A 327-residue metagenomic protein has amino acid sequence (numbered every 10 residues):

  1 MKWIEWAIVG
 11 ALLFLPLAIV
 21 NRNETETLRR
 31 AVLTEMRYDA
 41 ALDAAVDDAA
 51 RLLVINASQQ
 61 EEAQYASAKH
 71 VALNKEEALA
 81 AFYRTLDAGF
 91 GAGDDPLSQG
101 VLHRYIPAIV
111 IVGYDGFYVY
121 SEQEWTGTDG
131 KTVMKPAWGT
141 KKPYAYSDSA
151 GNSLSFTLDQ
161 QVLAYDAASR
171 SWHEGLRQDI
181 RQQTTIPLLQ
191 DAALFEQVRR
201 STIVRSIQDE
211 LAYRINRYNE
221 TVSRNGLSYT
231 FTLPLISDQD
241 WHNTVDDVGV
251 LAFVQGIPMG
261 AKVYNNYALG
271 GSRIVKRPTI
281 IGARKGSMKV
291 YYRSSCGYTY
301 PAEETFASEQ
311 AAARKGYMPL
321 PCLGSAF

Functional and structural regions predicted by a protein language model:
E5-N21: Hydrophobic membrane-insertion alpha-helices, especially the h-region of bacterial N-terminal signal peptides
P16-R37: Transmembrane signal-anchor/signal-peptide helices with a preference for the extracytoplasmic
T25-V32, Q64-L73, G297-A302: Second-shell loop/turn segments in exported
A31-V32, L53, A57-E61, A81: Extracellular, luminal, or virion-exposed ectodomains of exported proteins
Y38-A57: N-terminal alpha-helical signal peptides/signal-anchor transmembrane segments
Q60-K262: Amphipathic heptad-repeat coiled-coil/leucine-zipper-like oligomerization helices
G260-F327: Mature, structured domains enriched in cysteine- and short glycine motifs
